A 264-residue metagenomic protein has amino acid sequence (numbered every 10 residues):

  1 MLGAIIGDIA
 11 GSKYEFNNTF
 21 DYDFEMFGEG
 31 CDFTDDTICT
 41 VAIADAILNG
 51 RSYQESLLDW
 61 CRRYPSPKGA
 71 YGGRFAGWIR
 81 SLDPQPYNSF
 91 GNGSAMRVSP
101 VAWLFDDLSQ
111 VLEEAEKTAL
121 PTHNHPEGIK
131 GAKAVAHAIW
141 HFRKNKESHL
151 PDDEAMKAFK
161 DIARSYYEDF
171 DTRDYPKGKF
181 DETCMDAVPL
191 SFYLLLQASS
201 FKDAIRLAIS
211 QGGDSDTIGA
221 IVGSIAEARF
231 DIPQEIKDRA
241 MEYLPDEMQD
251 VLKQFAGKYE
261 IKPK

Functional and structural regions predicted by a protein language model:
M1-K264: Structured, active/binding-site neighborhoods that engage oxygen-rich ligands
